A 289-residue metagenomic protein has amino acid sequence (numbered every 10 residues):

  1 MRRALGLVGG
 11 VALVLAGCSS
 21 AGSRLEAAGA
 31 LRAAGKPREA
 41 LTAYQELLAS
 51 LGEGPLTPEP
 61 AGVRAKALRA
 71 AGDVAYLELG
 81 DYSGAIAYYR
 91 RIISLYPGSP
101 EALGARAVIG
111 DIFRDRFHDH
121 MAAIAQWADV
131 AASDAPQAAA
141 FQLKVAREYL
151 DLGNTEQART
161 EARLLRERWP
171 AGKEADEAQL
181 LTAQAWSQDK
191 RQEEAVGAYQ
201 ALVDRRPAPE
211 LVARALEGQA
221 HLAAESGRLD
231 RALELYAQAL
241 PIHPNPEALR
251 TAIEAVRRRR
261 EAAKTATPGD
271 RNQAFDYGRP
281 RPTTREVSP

Functional and structural regions predicted by a protein language model:
M1-V8: Bacterial N-terminal signal peptides that target proteins for export
L7, V14-P289: Acidic, polar-rich low-complexity tracts and alpha-helical solenoid repeat scaffolds
